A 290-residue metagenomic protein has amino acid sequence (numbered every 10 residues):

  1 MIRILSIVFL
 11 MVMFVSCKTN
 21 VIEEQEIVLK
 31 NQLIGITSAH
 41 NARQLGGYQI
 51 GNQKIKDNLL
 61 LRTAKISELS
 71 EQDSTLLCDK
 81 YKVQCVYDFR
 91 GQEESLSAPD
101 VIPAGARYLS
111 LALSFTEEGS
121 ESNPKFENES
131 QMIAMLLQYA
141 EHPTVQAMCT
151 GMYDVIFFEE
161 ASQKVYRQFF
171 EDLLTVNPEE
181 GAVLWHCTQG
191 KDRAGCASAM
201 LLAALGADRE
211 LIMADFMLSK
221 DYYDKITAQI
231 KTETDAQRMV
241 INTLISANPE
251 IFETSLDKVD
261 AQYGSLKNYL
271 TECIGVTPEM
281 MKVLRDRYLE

Functional and structural regions predicted by a protein language model:
I4-M13: Sec-dependent N-terminal signal peptides
S6, G195-C196: Hydrophobic side chains within alpha-helical segments
V12-V15, H186: Residue-level signal for helical boundary/lining positions with a hydrophobic bias
C17-L184, C196-E290: Cys-dependent protein tyrosine phosphatase-like superfamily
Q189, R193-A194: Ser/Thr-glycine-rich phosphate-binding loops at phosphate-binding pockets of nucleotides, nucleotide cofactors
